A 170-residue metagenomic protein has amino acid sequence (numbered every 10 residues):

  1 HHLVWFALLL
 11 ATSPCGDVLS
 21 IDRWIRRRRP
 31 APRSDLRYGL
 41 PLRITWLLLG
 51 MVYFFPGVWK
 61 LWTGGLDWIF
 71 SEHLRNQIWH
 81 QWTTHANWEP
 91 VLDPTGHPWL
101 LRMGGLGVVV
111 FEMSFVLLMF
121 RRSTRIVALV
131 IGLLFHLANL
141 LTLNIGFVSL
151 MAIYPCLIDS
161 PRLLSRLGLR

Functional and structural regions predicted by a protein language model:
H1-R28: Long, hydrophobic, well-ordered secondary-structure blocks that form the structural core and pocket-lining surfaces
L3, T12-P14, L150-R170: Alpha-helical transmembrane segments of multi-pass integral membrane proteins, characterized by long hydrophobic
W5-S13, R37-W62: Alpha-helical transmembrane segments of multi-pass integral membrane proteins
S13-G16, S20-R23, W62-L66, R121 (+1 more regions): Juxtamembrane transmembrane-helix termini
L19-P41, R166-R170: Membrane-interfacial, low-structure loops and terminal tails that flank and connect transmembrane helices in multi-pass
R33-L40, L92-W99, F120-S123: Juxtamembrane loop-transmembrane helix junctions in multi-pass integral membrane proteins, especially the extracellular
W46, G50-V110: Membrane-interfacial catalytic/cofactor-binding modules of polytopic membrane enzymes
M103-P161: Membrane-water interface signatures at transmembrane helix termini and the short loops that connect adjacent helices
